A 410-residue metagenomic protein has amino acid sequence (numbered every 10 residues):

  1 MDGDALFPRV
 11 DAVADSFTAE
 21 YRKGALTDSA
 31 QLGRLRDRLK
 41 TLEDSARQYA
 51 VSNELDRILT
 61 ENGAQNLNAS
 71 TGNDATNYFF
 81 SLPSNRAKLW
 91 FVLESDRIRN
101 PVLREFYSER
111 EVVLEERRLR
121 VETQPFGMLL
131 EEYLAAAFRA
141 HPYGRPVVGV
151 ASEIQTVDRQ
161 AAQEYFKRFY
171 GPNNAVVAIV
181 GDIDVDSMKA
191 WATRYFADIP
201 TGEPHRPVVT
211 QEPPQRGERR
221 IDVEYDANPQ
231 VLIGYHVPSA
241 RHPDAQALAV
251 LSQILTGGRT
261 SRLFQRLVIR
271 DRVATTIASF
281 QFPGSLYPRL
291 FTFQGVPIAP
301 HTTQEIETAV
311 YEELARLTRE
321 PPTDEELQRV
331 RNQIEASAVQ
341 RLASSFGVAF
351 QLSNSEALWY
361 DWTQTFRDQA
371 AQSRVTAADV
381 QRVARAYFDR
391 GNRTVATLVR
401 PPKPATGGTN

Functional and structural regions predicted by a protein language model:
G3-N85, L119-P172, D198-H242, Q253-T302 (+5 more regions): Non-catalytic beta-strand/loop surface segments
K88-W90, Y107, T123, A190 (+2 more regions): Solvent-exposed, non-transmembrane alpha-helical starts
D96-L103, Y195-E203, Y311-P322: A common structural junction motif
N100, V185-D186, P238-H242, P300-T303 (+1 more regions): Short beta-strands and strand-coil junctions in structured, solvent-facing domains, enriched
V185-K189, P243, T303-E305, R393 (+1 more regions): Extracytoplasmic/secreted cell-surface and envelope-processing proteins
